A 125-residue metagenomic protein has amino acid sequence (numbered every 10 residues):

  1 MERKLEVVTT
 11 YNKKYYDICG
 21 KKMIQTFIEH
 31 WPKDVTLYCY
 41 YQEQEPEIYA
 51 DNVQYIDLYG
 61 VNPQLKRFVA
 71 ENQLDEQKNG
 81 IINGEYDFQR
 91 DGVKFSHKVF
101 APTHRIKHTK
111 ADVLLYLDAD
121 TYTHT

Functional and structural regions predicted by a protein language model:
M1-G84, K107-K110: N-terminal anchoring/stem segment of glycosyltransferases
Y86-F88: A detector of tandem-repeat and repeat-rich interaction/domain scaffolds
R90-G92: Extracytoplasmic beta-rich repeat domains
K94-T125: GT-A fold catalytic core of metal-dependent nucleotide-sugar glycosyltransferases, centered on the diacidic
